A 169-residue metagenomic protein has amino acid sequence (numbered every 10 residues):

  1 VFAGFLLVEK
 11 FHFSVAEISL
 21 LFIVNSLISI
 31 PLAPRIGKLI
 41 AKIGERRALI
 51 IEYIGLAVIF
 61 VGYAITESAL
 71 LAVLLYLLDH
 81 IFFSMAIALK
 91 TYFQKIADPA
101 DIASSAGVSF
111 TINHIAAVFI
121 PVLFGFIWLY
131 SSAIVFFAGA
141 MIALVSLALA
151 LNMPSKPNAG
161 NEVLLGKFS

Functional and structural regions predicted by a protein language model:
V1-I18: Short amphipathic helix-loop junctions that connect adjacent transmembrane helices in Major Facilitator Superfamily/SLC
F5, F119-V135: Transmembrane alpha-helix termini and helix-breaking/packing motifs in multi-pass membrane transporters
V15-A16, P99-S109: Loop-to-transmembrane helix entry/capping segments in MFS-fold secondary transporters and related SLC/MFSD carriers
P31-G44, W128: Helix-to-loop junctions at the C-terminal end of transmembrane segments in multipass secondary transporters
R47-G62, A140: Structural signature of the two symmetry-related core transmembrane helices
L70-S84: Hydrophobic core of transmembrane alpha-helices in multi-pass small-molecule transporters, especially MFS/SLC-type
S84-A97: Intracellular juxtamembrane helix-capping segments at the cytosolic ends of symmetry-related transmembrane helices
F137-S169: Multi-pass alpha-helical transporter architecture, strongest for 12-TM Major Facilitator/SLC carriers used
